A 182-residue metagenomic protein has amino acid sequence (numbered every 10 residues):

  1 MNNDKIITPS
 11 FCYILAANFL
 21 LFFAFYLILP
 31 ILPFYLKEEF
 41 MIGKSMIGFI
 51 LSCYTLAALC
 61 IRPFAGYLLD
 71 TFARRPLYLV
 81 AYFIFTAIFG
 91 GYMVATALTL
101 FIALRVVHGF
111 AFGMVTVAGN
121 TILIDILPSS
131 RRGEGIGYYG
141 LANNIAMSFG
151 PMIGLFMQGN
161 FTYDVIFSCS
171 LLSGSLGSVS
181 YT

Functional and structural regions predicted by a protein language model:
P9-F40, M46-I47: Helix-loop boundary and gating motifs at the non-cytosolic
M41, A73, V94-T99: Helix-breaking motifs and short loop linkers at transmembrane-helix boundaries and internal kinks in secondary membrane
T55-P63, M147-S148: Residue-level signature of mid-helix packing/kink "hotspots" within the transmembrane helices of 12-pass Major
I61-A73: Helix-to-loop junctions at the C-terminal end of transmembrane segments in multipass secondary transporters
P76-G90: Structural signature of the two symmetry-related core transmembrane helices
T99-V107: Paired small-residue
V106-A142: Cytoplasmic helix-loop-helix junction between adjacent transmembrane helices in 12-TM secondary transporters
T182: Conserved small/polar residues in nucleotide/adenosyl-binding loops
